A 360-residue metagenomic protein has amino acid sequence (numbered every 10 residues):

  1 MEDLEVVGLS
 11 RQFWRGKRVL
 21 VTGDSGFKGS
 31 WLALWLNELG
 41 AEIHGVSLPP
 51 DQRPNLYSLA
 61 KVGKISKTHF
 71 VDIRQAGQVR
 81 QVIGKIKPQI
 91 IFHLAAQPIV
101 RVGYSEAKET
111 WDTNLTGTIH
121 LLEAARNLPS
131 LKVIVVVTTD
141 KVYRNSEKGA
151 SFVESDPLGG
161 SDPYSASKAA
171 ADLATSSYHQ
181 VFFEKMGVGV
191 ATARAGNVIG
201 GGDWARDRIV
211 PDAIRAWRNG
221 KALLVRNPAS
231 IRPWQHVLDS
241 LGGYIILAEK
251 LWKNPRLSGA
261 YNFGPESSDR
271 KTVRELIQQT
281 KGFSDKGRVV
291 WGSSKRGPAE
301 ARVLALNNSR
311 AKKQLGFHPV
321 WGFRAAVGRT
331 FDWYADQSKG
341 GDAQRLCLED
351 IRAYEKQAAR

Functional and structural regions predicted by a protein language model:
M1-A195, E349, Y354: N-terminal Rossmann-like NAD(P)+-binding domain of SDR-like oxidoreductases, especially those catalyzing
E2-L4, E38-A41, V71, W217-R360: C-terminal substrate-binding subdomain of Rossmann-fold SDR/epimerase-dehydratase oxidoreductases
W14, D24-G26, I91, Y178 (+6 more regions): Generic structural signal for small/hydrophobic residues in well-ordered secondary structure, especially within
R53, R144, G200, P298-A299: Generic structural signal for helix capping and beta-alpha/helix-loop junctions
A76-G77, Q89, R101, K108 (+8 more regions): Residues in well-ordered alpha-helical elements
R80, E123, P211, Q278 (+1 more regions): Active-site phosphate/pyrophosphate- and oxyanion-stabilizing loops and adjacent acidic/basic residues in soluble
S146-S151, S155, P163, D172-W252 (+2 more regions): NAD(P)-dependent short-chain dehydrogenase/reductase
